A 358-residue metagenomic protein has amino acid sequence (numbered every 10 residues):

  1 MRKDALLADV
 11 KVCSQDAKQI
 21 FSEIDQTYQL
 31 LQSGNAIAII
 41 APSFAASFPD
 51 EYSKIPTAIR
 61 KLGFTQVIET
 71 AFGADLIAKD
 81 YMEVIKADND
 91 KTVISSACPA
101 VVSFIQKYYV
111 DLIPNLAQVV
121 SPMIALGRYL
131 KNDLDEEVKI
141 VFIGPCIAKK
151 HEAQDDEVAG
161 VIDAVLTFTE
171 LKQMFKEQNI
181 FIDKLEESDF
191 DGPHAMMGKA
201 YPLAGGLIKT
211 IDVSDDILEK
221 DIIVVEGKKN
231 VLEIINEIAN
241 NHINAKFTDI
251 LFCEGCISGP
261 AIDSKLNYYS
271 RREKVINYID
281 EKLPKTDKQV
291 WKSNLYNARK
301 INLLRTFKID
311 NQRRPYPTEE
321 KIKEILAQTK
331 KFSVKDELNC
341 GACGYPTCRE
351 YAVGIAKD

Functional and structural regions predicted by a protein language model:
M1-A17: Canonical Radical SAM [4Fe-4S] cluster-binding loop centered on the CxxxCxxC motif and its immediate flanking residues
S22-A327, K331-L338, C343-D358: Iron-sulfur-associated redox domains of electron-transfer enzymes in respiratory and anaerobic energy metabolism
